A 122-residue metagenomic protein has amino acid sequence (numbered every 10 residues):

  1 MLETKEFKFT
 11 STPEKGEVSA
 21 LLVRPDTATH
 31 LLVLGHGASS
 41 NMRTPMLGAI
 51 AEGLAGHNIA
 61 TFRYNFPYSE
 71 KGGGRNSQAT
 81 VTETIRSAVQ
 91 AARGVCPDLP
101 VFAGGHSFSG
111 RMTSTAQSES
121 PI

Functional and structural regions predicted by a protein language model:
M1: Short, conserved catalytic or adaptor-binding loops enriched in Gly and charged residues
T4: Nucleotide-activated sugar donor-binding and catalytic core shared by glycosyltransferases and related lipid-linked
F7-P100, T115: Serine-hydrolase catalytic machinery in alpha/beta-hydrolase-like enzymes
G105-S109, T113: Gly/Ala-rich beta-loop-alpha elbow adjacent to hydrolase catalytic centers
T115-I122: Conserved hydrolase catalytic core segment
